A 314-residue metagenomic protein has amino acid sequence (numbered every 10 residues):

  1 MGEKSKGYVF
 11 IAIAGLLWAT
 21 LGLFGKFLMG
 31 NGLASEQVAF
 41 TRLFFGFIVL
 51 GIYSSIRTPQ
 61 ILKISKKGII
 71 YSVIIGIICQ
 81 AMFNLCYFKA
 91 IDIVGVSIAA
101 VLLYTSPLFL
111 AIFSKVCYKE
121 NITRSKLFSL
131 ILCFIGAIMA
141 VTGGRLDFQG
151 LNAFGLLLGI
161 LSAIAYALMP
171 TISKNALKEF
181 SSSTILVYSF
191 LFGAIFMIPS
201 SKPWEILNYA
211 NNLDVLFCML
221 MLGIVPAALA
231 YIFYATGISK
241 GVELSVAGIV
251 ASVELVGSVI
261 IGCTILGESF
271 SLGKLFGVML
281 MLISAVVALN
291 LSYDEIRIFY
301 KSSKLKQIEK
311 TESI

Functional and structural regions predicted by a protein language model:
M1-T41, F148-N175, I195, Y300-I314: Glycine-/small-residue-enriched transmembrane alpha-helix faces in small-molecule transporters and effluxers
S5-I13, E36-I56, I74, S125-I135 (+4 more regions): Hydrophobic alpha-helical transmembrane segments of multi-pass integral membrane proteins, especially transporters
L16-L33, F45, N84-V94, L102 (+3 more regions): Juxtamembrane C-cap of transmembrane helices in multi-pass membrane transport proteins
T41, Q80, A99-T105, S173-A194 (+1 more regions): Helix-helix packing/entry segments at the starts of transmembrane helices
L43, T142-G143, V215, S252-I314: C-terminal-most transmembrane helix of multi-pass membrane proteins
V49, S54, S106-I131, V256-L275: C-terminal transmembrane-helix exit sites in multi-pass transporters
L50, S54, I122-G144, M197 (+1 more regions): Hydrophobic transmembrane alpha-helices of multi-pass small-molecule transport proteins
G51-S97, M139, G223-G241: Specific transmembrane alpha-helical segments of multi-pass solute transporters/efflux pumps, especially DMT/EamA
